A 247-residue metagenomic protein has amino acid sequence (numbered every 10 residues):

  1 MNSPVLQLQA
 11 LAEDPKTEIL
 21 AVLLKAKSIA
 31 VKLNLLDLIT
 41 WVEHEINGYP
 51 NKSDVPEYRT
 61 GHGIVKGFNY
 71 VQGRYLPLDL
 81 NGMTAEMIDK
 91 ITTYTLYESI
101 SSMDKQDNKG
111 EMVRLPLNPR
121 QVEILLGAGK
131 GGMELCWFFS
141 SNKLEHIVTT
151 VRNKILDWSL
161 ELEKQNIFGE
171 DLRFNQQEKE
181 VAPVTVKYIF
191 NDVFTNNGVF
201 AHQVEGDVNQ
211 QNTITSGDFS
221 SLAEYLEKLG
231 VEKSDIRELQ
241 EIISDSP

Functional and structural regions predicted by a protein language model:
M1-D192, H202-P247: Short amphipathic alpha-helical segments that predominantly mediate membrane engagement
